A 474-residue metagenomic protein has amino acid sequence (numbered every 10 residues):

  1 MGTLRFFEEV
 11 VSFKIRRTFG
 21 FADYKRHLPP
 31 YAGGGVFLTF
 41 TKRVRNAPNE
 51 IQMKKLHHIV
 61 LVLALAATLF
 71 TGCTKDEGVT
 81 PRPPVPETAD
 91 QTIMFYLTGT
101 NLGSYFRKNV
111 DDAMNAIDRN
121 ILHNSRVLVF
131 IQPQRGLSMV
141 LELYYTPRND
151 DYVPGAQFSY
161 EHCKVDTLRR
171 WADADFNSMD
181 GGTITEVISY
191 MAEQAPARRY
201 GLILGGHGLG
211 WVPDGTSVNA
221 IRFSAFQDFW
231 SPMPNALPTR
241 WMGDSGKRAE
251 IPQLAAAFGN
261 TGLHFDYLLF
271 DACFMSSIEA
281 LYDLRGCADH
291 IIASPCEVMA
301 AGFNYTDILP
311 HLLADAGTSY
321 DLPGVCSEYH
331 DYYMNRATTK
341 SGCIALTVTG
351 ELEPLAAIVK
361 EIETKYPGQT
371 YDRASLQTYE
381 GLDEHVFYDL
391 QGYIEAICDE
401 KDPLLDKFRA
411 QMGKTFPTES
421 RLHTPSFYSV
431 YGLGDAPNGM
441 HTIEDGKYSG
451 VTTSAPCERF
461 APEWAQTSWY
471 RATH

Functional and structural regions predicted by a protein language model:
F7, A22, G33-V36: Targeting/processing segments of secretory and organellar proteins
K25, V44-T71: Sec-dependent bacterial lipoprotein signal peptides
M53-K55, A67-D90, A455-C457: Bacterial Sec-dependent N-terminal signal peptides
D76-L122: N-terminal module-boundary/linker segments of secreted carbohydrate-active enzymes
A89-T92, L122-V127, A195-G201, G262-Y267 (+1 more regions): Loop/turn elements at helix/coil->beta-strand transitions in domains of secreted/extracellular proteins
Y96-G103, R170-S178, W241-S245, L268-F270: Second-shell loop/turn segments in exported
Q132-R135, M139, L143-K164, D175-T261 (+3 more regions): Catalytic-core segments of thiol-dependent peptidases
Q227-H474: Terminal, contiguous helix-loop blocks that mediate binding/assembly
